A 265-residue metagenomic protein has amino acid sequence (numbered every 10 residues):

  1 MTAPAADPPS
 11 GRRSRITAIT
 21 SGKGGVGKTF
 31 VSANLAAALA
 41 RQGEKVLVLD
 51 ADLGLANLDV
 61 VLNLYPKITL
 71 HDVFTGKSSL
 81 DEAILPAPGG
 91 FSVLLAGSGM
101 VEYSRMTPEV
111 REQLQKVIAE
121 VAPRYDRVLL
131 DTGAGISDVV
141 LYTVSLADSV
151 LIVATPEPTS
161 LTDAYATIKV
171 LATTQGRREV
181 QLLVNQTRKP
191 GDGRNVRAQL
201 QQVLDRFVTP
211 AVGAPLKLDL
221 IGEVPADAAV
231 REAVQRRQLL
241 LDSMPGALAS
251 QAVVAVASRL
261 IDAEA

Functional and structural regions predicted by a protein language model:
M1-I16, D262-A265: Acidic-aromatic/histidine active-site loop/patch
R15-L80, L129: Walker A/P-loop NTP-binding active-site region of P-loop NTPases, recognizing the glycine-rich GxxxxGKT/S
G27, L53, Y65-I68, T75-S79 (+9 more regions): Charged, alpha-helix-enriched surfaces in structured cytosolic catalytic cores of large nucleotide-utilizing machines
V48-P123, A198, A229-L239: P-loop/Walker-type NTP enzyme "switch/lid" segment
L53-L55, S98-V101, G135-I136, E157-T159 (+2 more regions): Conserved nucleotide-binding/hydrolysis micro-motifs of P-loop NTPases
P123, R127, T132-I221: Conserved catalytic-core segment of NTP-binding enzymes
V208-L239, V253: Beta-strand-loop-alpha "switch" segments that mediate conformational coupling across diverse proteins
Q235-A265: NTP-binding/hydrolysis catalytic cores, primarily Walker-type P-loop NTPases
